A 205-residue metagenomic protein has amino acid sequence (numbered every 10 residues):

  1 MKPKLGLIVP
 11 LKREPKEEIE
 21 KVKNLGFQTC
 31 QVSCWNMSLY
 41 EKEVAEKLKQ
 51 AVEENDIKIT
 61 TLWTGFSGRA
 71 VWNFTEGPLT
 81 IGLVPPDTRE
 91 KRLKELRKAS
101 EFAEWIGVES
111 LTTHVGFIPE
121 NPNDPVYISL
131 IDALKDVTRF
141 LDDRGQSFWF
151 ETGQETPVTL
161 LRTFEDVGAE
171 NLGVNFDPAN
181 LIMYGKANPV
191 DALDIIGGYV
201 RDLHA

Functional and structural regions predicted by a protein language model:
P3-V9, C30-V32, I59-F66, L111-T113 (+3 more regions): Hydrophobic faces of well-ordered beta-strands that scaffold small-molecule active sites in alpha/beta enzyme cores
L11-N36, I106-G107: Catalytic domains of carbohydrate-active enzymes, especially glycoside hydrolases
R13-E17, E54, V71-G173: Active-site acidic/histidine proton-transfer and metal-coordination neighborhood in alpha/beta enzyme cores
Q31-E53, V115-P122: Glycine-rich, proline-tolerant flexible connector loops at the mouths of alpha/beta enzymes
S38-Y40, E151-Q154, A179-P189: Active-site glycine- and acidic-residue-rich loops that bind and position anionic ligands or nucleotide-like cofactors
E43-L48, L96, N123-K135, K186-D194: Charged helix-capping and loop-helix junction motifs
P189-A205: Aromatic-lined glycan-binding groove of carbohydrate-active enzymes
